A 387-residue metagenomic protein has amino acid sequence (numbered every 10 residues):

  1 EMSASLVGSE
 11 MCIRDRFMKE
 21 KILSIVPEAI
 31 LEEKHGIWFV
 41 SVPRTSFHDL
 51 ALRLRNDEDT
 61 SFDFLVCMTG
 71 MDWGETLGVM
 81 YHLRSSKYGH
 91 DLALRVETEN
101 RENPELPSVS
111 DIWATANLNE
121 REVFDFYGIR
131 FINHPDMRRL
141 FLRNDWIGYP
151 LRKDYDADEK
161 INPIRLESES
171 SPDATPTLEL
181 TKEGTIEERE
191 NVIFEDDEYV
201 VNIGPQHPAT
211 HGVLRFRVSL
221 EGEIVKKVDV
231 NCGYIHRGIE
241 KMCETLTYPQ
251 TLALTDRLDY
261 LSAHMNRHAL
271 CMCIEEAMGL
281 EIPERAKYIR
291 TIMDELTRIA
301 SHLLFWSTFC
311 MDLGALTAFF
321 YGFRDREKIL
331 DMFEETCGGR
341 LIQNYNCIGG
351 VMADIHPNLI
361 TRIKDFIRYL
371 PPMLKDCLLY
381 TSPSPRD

Functional and structural regions predicted by a protein language model:
E1, E10, E120-E122, E240 (+2 more regions): Acidic-residue sensor for enzyme active/binding pockets
E1-I13, Y380-D387: Single conserved hydrophobic/aromatic residue that forms the stacking wall/gate of nucleotide- or nucleobase-binding
E1-M2, I37, G350-A353: Short, flexible active-site loop motifs that bind/organize anionic cofactors or intermediates
L6-V7, H35, L118, M265 (+2 more regions): Generic structural microfeature
S9, R14-I224: Terminal low-complexity/charged segments
K182-H211, S219-S382, R386: Active-site bordering "gate/hinge" segments that shape substrate access to catalytic or cofactor-binding pockets
